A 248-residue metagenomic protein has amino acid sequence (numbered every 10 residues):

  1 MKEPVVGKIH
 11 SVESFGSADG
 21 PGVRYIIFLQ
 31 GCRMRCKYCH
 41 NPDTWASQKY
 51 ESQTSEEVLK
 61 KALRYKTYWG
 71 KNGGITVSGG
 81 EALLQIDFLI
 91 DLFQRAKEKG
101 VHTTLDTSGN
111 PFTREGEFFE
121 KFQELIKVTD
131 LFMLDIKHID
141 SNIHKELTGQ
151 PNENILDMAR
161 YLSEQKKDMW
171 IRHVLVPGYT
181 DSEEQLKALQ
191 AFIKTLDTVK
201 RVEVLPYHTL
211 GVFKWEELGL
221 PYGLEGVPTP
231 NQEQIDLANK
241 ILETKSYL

Functional and structural regions predicted by a protein language model:
M1-A18, W170, L175-L248: Auxiliary Fe-S-binding modules of radical SAM enzymes
M1-E51, R64-K71: N-terminal [4Fe-4S]-dependent radical SAM core
D43-S47, K145-P151, G219-V227: Short glycine-enriched, charge-decorated loop/helix-capping segments at active-site entrances that position
S47-Y50, E81, L147, G178-D181 (+1 more regions): Pocket-edge positions in alpha/beta enzyme catalytic cores
Y50-K60: Short cysteine/histidine-rich metal-coordination sites, predominantly Zn2+-binding motifs
L63-T67, K71-G74, L83-L205, L210: Conserved AdoMet/S-adenosylmethionine-binding subsite of the radical SAM
T76-S78: Short glycine-rich or small-residue beta-strand-to-loop segments that form or flank ligand, phosphate, metal/Fe-S
